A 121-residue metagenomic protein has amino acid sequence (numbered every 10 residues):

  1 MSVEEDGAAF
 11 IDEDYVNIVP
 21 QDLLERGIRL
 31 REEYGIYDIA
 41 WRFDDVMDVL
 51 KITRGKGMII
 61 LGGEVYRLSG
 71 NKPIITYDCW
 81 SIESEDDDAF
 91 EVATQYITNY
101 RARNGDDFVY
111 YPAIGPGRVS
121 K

Functional and structural regions predicted by a protein language model:
M1-A40: Long, contiguous N-terminal structural blocks used for assembly/anchoring
I52-G105: Amphipathic protein-protein interaction modules
G105-K121: C-terminal edge-of-domain segments
